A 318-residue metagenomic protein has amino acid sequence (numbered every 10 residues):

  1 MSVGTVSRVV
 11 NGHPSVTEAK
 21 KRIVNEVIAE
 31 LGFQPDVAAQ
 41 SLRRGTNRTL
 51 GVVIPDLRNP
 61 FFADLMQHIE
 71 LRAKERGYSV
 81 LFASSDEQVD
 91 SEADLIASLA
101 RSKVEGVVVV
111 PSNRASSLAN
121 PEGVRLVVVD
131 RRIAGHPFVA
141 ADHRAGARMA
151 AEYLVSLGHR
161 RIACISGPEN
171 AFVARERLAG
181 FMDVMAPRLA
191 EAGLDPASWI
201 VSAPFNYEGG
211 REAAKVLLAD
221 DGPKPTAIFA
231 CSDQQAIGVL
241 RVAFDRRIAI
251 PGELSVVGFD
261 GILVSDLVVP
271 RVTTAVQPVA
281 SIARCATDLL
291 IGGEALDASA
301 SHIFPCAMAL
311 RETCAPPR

Functional and structural regions predicted by a protein language model:
M1-R48, R318: N-terminal helix-turn-helix DNA-binding module of bacterial transcription factors
V3-R8, R43-D56, Y153, R161-P168: Short beta-strand segments enriched in small/hydrophobic residues
V37, P55-D64, F82-S91, N113-R114 (+6 more regions): Hinge/beta->alpha junction and helix N-cap segments in small-molecule ligand-binding domains
T49-V52, L57-E152, S156, P223: Alpha-helical recognition/docking segments in bacterial nutrient-uptake and carbohydrate-utilization systems
E75-R76, M185-D195, D220-P223, D245-P251: Short helix-capping segments at alpha-helix termini
R160-R161, L194-W199, T226, I250-S255: Short acidic capping loops at alpha-helix termini that bridge into adjacent secondary structure
K215-R318: Flexible loop/turn connectors
